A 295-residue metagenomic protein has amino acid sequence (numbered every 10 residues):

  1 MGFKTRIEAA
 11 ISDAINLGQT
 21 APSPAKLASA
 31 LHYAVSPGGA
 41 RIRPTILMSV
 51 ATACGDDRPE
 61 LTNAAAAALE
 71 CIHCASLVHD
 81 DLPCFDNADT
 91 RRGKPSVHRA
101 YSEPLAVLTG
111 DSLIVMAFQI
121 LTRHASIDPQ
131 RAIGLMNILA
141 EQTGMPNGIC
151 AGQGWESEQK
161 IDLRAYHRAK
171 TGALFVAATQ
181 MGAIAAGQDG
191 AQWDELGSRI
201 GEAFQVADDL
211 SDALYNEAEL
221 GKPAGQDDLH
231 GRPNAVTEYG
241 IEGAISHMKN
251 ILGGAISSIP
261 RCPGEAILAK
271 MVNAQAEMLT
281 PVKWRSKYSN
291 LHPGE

Functional and structural regions predicted by a protein language model:
M1-Q19: N-terminal amphipathic/basic leader segments beginning at the initiator methionine
I7-I11, K26, A30, S289-L291: Generic N-terminal amphipathic, Lys/Arg-enriched alpha-helix
P22-T280: Mg2+-dependent prenyl diphosphate-binding active-site environment of isoprenoid biosynthetic enzymes
A276-E295: Terminal targeting/low-complexity segments that flank the catalytic cores of oxidoreductases
